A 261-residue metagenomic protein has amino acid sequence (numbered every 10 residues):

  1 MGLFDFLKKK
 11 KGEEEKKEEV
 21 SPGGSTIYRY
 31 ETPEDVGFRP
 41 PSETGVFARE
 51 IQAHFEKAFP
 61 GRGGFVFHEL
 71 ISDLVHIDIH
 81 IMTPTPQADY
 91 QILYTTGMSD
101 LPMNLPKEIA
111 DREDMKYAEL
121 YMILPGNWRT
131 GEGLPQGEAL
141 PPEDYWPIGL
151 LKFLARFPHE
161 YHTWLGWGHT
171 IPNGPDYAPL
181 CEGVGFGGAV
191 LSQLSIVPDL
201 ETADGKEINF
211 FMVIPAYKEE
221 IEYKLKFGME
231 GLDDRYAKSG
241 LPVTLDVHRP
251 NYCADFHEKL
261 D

Functional and structural regions predicted by a protein language model:
G2-D89, P102-N104, M115, I123-D261: Acidic, proline/glycine-rich low-complexity IDRs
G97: Hydrophobic, aromatic-lined core segments that form the binding pocket/scaffold for planar heteroaromatic ligands
L105, I109: An active-site-proximal beta-strand-loop segment
A110-K116: Amphipathic N-proximal alpha-helical interface segments
